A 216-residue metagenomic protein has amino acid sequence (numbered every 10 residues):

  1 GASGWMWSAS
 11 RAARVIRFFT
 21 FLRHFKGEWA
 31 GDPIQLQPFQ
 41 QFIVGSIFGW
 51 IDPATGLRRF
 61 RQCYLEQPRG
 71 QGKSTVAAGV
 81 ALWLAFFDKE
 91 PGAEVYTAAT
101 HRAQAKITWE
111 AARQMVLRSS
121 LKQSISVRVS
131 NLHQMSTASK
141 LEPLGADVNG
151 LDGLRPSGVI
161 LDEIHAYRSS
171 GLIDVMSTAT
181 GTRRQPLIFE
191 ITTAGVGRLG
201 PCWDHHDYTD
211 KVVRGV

Functional and structural regions predicted by a protein language model:
G1-V216: Phosphate/NTP-binding elements of NTP-utilizing enzymes
